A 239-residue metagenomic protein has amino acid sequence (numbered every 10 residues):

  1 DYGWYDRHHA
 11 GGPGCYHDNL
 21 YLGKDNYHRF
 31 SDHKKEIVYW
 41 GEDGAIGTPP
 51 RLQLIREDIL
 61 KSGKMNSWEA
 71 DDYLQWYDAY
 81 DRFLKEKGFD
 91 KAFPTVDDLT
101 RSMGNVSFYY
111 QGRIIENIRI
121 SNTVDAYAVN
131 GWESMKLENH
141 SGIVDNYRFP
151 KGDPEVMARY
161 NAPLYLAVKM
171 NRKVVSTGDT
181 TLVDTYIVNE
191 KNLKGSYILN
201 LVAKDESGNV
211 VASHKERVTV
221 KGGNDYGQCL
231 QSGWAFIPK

Functional and structural regions predicted by a protein language model:
D1, A235-K239: Short, intrinsically disordered, charge-balanced linker/junction segments flanking boundaries in proteins
D1-E133, E138-D145: Substrate-binding/catalytic cleft of secreted carbohydrate-active enzymes, primarily glycoside hydrolases
D145-N146, A158: Conserved active-site neighborhood of enzyme catalytic/cofactor-binding cores
K151-Y165: Proline/serine/threonine-rich low-complexity linkers at boundaries of modular beta-sandwich domains
V168-R172: Surface-exposed, proline-enriched loop/turn segments that connect beta strands in immunoglobulin-like
K173-D179: Short, solvent-exposed loop/linker segments at the N-terminal edge of repeated beta-sheet extracellular domains
T180-T219, L230, K239: Beta-strand-rich binding/interaction modules
G223-A235: Aromatic sugar-binding surface patches on proteins that engage polysaccharides or sugar-phosphate polymers
